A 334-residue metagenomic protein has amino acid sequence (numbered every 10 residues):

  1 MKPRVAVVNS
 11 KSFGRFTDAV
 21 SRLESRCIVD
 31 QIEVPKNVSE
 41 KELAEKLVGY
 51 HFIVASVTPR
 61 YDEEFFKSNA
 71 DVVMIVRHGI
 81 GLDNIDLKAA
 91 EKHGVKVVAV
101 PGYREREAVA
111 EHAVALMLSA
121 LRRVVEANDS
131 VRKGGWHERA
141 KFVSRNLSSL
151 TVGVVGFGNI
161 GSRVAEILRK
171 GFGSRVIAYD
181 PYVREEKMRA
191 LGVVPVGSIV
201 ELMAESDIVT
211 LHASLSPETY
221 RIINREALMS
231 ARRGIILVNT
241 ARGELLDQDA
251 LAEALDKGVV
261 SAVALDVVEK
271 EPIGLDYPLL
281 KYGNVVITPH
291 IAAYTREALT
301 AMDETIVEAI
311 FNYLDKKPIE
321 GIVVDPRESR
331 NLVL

Functional and structural regions predicted by a protein language model:
M1-F52, E186, L314, R330-L334: N-terminal glycine-/charge-rich "phosphate-binding" loop or analogous flexible N-terminal tail
K2, E91, A99-A110, E269-L334: C-terminal helix-to-coil terminal segments
K2, V72, S148-T151, R225 (+1 more regions): Phosphate-coordination loops involved in phosphoryl transfer and adenosine-cofactor binding
C27, V95, V193-V194, N284-V286: Short, conserved active-site loop motifs that form the nucleotide-linked donor/cofactor pocket
V48, Y61-F65, S174, P181-P278 (+1 more regions): Rossmann-like adenosine-cofactor binding region
Y50-N128, L237: Phosphate/diphosphate ligand-binding glycine-rich loop within oxidoreductases
R104, N128-R163: Glycine-rich NAD(P)-binding loop of Rossmann-like domains
A165, R169, D256: Gly/Ala-rich phosphate-binding loop of Rossmann-like dinucleotide-binding domains, activating on the conserved
